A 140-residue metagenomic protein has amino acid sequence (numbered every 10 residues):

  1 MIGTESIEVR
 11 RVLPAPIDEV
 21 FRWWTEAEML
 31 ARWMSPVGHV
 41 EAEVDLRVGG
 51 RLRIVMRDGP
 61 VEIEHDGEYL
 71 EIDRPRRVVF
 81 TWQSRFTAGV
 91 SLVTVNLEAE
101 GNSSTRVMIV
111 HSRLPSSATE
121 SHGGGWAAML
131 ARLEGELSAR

Functional and structural regions predicted by a protein language model:
M1-H39: Hydrophobic ligand-binding cavity/cleft-lining segments
E8, E62-D66, G89-T94: Short, surface-exposed coil-to-beta transition loops
E8-P14, D45, V55, E68 (+1 more regions): Generic structural detector for well-ordered beta-strands
V20, L30, L52-I54, Y69 (+4 more regions): Hydrophobic pocket/interface hotspot
E41-T81: Glycine-rich portal/gate segments that line the openings of hydrophobic small-molecule binding cavities
V79-A128, L133: Beta-strand/loop substructures that line and gate deep hydrophobic ligand-binding cavities in soluble
G135-R140: Short, highly charged C-terminal tails/helix-capping segments
